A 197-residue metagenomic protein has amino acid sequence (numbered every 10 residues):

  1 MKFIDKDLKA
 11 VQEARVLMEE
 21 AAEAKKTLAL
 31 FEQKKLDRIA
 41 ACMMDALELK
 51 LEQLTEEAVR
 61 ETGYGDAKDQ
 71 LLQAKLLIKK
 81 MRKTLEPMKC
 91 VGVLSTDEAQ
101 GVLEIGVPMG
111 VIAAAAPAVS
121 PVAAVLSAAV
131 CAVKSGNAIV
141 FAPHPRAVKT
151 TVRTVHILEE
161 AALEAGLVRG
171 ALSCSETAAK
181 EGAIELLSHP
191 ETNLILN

Functional and structural regions predicted by a protein language model:
M1-V102: N-terminal Rossmann-like NAD(P)+-binding subdomain of aldehyde/semialdehyde dehydrogenases
V16, E20, C42, Q53 (+6 more regions): Alpha-helical scaffold segments in soluble metabolic enzymes
A40-M44, R146-A147, S175-E176: Conserved short loop/turn motifs at secondary-structure junctions
K75, V148-K149, A178: Short secondary-structure capping/turn micro-motifs that flank functional sites
I78, T151-V152, E181: Short Asp/Glu-rich motifs
E86-A161, A165, N193-L194: Conserved small-residue-rich beta-alpha loop and adjacent elements that most often cradle the phosphate/pyrophosphate
V111, C174-N197: Conserved NAD(P)+-binding/catalytic subdomain of aldehyde/semialdehyde dehydrogenases
R169-L172: Short acidic capping loops at alpha-helix termini that bridge into adjacent secondary structure
